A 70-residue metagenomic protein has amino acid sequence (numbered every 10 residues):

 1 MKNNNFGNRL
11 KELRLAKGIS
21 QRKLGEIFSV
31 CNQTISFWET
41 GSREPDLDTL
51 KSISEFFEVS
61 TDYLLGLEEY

Functional and structural regions predicted by a protein language model:
M1-A16: A short, Lys/Arg-rich alpha-helix, primarily the initiator
N8, G18-I19, P45-D48: Residue-level signal for the short linker/turn that defines the boundary of a DNA-recognition helix
L15, E26, E55: Alpha-helical residues within the helix-turn-helix
L15, S29, T40-S42, E69: Residue-level detection of the helix-turn-helix DNA-binding "recognition helix"
G18-F37: Short alpha-helical DNA-recognition segment
E39, F57, L65-E68: DNA major-groove recognition helix of helix-turn-helix
D48-Y63: DNA major-groove recognition helix of helix-turn-helix/homeodomain DNA-binding modules
